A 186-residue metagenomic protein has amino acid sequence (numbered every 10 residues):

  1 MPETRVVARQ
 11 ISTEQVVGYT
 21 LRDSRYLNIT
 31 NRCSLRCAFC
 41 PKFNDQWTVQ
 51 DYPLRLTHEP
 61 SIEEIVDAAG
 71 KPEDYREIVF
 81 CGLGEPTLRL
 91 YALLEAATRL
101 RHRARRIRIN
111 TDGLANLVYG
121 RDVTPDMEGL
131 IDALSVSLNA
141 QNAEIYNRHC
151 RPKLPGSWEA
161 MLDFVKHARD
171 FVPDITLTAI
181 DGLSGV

Functional and structural regions predicted by a protein language model:
M1-E14, R32, V66, S157-V186: Auxiliary Fe-S-binding modules of radical SAM enzymes
A8-Q10, T20, A115-Y119: Short gly/ser/thr-rich secondary-structure transition/capping motifs
E14-P60: Canonical Radical SAM [4Fe-4S] cluster-binding loop centered on the CxxxCxxC motif and its immediate flanking residues
V16-G18, P125-D126, H167: Short secondary-structure boundary/capping segments
D45-P60, D74-R89, R103-G120, M127-A160 (+1 more regions): Core AdoMet radical
V66-A69, L93-A97, T124, L162-K166: Generic structural signal for well-ordered alpha-helices, preferentially at hydrophobic/aromatic core positions
A69-G70, R101, E128, R169: N-terminal cationic-hydrophobic initiation segments that often serve targeting/anchoring roles
L94-R105, V165-P173: Surface-exposed amphipathic alpha-helices with a cationic face
